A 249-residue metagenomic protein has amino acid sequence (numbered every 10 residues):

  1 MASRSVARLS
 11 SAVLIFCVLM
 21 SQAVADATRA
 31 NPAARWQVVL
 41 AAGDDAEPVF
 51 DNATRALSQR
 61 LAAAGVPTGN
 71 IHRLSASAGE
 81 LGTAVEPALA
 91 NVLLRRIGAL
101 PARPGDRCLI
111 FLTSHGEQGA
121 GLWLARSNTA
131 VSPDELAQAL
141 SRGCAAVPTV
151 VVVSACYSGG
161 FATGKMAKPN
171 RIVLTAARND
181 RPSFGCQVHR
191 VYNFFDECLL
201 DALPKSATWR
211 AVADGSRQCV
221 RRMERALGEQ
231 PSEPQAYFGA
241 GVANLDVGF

Functional and structural regions predicted by a protein language model:
A2-R8, V18-D106, Q187-N193, N244-F249: Boundary/activation segment at the start of structured domains
S10-L14: Sec-dependent signal peptide hydrophobic core
Q37-A41, N70-S75, C108-L112, T149-S154 (+1 more regions): Structural recognition of the beta-strand scaffold that forms the well-ordered cores of secreted hydrolase catalytic
D44-P48, A76-L81, S114-G119, N128-T129 (+3 more regions): Solvent-exposed loop/turn segments at secondary-structure junctions within structured extracellular/periplasmic domains
F50-N52, G121-L124, A162-K165: Short, solvent-exposed loop/turn and secondary-structure capping segments
T54, V150-E233: Active-site-proximal C-terminal subdomain of hydrolase catalytic domains
R60-P67, R96-R103, A139-G143, G164 (+2 more regions): Structured segments of extracytoplasmic/periplasmic soluble domains in secreted or envelope-associated proteins
R103-G105, S114-C144: A short, glycine/acidic-enriched catalytic loop
